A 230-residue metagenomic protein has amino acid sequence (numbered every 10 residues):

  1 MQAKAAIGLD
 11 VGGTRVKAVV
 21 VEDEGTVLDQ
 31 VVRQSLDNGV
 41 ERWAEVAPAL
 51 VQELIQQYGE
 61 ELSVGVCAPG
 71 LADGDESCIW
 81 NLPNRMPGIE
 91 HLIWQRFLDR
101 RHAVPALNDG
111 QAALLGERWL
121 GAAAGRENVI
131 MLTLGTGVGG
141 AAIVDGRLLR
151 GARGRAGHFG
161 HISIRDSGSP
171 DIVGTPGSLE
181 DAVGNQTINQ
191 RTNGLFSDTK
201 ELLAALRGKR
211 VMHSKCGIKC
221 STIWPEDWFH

Functional and structural regions predicted by a protein language model:
A3-A68, D227: Conserved phosphate-binding loops in N-terminal lobes of ATP-dependent enzymes of the actin/Hsp70/sugar-kinase
A5, V19-V21, Q30-V32, G39-R42 (+4 more regions): Glycine/GP-enriched mid-protein hinge/lid loop-to-helix segment characteristic of carbohydrate kinases
T14, G110-Q111, R155: A generic "binding-loop/recognition-motif" signal
T14, P69-A72, G135-G137: Short glycine-rich anion-binding loops that position phosphate/pyrophosphate groups of nucleotides and phosphorylated
T26-V27, A72, C78-I79, L148-L149: Hydrophobic "anchor" residues
S35-L36, V40-P48, Q52, E60-V64 (+1 more regions): Glycine-rich phosphate-binding loop and adjoining helix at the ATP-binding site of ATP-dependent phosphoryl-transfer
